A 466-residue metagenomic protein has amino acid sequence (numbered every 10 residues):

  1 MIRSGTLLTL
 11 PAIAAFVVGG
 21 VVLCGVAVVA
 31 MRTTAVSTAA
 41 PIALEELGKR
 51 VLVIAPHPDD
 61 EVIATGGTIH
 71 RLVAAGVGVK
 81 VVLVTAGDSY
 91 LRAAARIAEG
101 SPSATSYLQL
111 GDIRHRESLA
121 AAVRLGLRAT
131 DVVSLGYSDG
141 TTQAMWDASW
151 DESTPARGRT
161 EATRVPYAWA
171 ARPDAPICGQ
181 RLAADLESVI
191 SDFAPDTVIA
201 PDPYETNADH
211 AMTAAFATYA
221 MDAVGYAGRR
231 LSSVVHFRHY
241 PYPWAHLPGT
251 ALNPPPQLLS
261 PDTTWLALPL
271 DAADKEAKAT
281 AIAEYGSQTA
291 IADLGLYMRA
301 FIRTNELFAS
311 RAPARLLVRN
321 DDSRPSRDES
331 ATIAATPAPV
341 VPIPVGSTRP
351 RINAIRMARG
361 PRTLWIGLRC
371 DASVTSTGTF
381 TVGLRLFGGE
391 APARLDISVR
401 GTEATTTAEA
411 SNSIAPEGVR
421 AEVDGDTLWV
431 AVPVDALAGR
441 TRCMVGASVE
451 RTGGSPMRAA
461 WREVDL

Functional and structural regions predicted by a protein language model:
I2-A12, F16-F193, T218-R229, H236 (+1 more regions): Active-site rim/loop-helix segments in enzyme catalytic domains that contact anionic ligands
I2-G5, G19, A27-T38, Q143-S153 (+7 more regions): C-terminal accessory domains and tails appended to enzymatic cores
R3-G5, A314-R324, T381-T407, D424-G425 (+1 more regions): Acidic/polar low-complexity flexible segments
D60-I63, S89-L91, P203-H210, Y240 (+1 more regions): Active-site environment of divalent metal-dependent phosphoester hydrolases
T105-L108, P201-N207, T263-D271, P416: Active-site rim elements
L186-E205, H210: Proline-aspartate-enriched helix->loop->beta-strand connector
A208-M221: Short Gly/Thr/Asp-enriched flexible loops that form oxyanion-binding sites at enzyme active sites
P361-S373, T427-P433: Short, well-ordered beta-strand segments enriched in hydrophobic/aromatic residues
